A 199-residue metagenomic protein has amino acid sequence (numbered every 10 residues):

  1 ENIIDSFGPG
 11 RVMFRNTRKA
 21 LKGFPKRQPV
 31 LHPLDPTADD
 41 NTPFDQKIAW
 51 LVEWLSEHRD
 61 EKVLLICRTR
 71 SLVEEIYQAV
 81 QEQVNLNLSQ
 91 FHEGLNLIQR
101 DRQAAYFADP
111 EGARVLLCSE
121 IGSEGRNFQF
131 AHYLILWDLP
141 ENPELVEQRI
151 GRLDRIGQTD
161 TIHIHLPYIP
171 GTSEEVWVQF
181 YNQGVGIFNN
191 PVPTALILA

Functional and structural regions predicted by a protein language model:
E1-T42, Q46, W50, H58-D60 (+1 more regions): Inter-lobe coupling linker of SF2 helicases/translocases
S56-H58, E82, Y106-E111, R126-F128: Conserved catalytic network of the ASCE P-loop NTPase/AAA+ motor domain
C67-H92: Conserved helicase motor "Helicase C" RecA-like lobe of SF1/SF2 P-loop NTPases
E74-Y77, L116-H132, I150-Q158: SF2 helicase motor core recognition
L86-E120: Conserved helicase ATPase core of P-loop NTP-dependent helicases/translocases
N127-D138, H163-L166: A short beta-strand element within the Helicase C-terminal
L153-N182: Conserved segment of the helicase C-terminal RecA-like domain
